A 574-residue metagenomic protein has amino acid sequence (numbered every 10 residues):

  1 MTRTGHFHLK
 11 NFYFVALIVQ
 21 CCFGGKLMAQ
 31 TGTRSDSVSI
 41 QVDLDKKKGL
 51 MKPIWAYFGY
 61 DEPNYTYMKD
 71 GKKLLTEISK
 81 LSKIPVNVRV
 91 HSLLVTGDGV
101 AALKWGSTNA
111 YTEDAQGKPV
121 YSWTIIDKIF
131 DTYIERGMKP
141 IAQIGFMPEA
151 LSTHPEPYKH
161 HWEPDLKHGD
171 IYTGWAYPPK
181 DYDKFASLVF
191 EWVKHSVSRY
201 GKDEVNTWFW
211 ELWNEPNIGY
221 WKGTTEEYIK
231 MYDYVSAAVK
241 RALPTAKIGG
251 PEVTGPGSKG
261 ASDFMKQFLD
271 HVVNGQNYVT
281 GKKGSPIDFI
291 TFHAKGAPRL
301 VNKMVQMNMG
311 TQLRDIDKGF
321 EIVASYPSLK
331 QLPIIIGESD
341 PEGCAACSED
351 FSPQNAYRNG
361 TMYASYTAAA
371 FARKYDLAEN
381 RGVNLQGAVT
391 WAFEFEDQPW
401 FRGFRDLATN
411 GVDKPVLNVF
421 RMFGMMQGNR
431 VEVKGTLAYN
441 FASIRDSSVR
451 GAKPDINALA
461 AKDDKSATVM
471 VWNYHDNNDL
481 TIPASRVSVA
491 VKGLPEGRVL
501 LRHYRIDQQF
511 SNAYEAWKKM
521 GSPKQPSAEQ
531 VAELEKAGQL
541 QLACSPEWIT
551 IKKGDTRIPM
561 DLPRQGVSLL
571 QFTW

Functional and structural regions predicted by a protein language model:
T2-F14: Bacterial N-terminal signal peptides that target proteins for export
F12-C22, K26: Bacterial N-terminal signal peptides
L27-F209, T225-G255, G281, S285-P286 (+5 more regions): Non-catalytic accessory regions flanking glycosidase/transglycosidase catalytic cores in CAZymes
Y65, L94-G97, E149, W213-G219 (+3 more regions): Conserved radical SAM core fold
Y158-A176, E215-P216, F292-L300, C347-Q354: A short small-residue
W208-N214, G337: Short, conserved phosphate-binding/catalytic loop or strand-edge motifs used in phosphoryl-/nucleotidyl-transfer
T225-L385, E394, Q398-P399, Y439-R445: Noncatalytic carbohydrate-binding groove/subsite architecture in carbohydrate-active enzymes
Y357-T361, G403-G411: Active-site rim elements
